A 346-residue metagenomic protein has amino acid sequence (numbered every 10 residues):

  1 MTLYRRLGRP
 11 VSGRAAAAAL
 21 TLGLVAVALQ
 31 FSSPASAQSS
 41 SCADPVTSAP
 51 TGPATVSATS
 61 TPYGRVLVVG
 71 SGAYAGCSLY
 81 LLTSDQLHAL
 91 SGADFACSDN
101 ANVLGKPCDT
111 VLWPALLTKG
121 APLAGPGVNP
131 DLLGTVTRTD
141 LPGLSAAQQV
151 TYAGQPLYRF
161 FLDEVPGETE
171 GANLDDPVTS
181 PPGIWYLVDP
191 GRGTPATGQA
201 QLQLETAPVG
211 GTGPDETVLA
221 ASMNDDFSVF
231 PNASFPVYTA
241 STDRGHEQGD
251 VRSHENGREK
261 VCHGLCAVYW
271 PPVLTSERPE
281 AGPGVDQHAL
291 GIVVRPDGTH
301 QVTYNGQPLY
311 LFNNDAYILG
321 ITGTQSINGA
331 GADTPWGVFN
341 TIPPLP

Functional and structural regions predicted by a protein language model:
T2-S36: Secretory targeting and sorting signals
Q38-P346: Compact beta-sheet-dominated domain cores in extracellular/mature segments
